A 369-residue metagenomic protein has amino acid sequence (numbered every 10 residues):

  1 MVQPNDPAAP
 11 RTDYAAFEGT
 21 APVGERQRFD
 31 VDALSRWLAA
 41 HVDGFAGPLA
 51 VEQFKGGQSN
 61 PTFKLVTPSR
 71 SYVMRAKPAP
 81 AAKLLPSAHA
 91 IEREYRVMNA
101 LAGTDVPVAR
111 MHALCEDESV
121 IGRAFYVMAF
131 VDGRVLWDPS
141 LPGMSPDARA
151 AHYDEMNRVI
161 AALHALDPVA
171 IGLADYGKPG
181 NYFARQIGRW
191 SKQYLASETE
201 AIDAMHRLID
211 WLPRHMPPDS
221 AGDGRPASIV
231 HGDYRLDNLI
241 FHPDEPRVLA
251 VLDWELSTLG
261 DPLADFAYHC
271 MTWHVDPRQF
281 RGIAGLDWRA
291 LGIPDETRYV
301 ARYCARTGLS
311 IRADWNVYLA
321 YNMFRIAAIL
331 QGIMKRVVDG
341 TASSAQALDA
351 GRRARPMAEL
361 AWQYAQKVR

Functional and structural regions predicted by a protein language model:
D6-F45: Juxta-kinase regulatory segment immediately upstream of eukaryotic protein kinase catalytic domains
P48-W211, H215-I229, H242-E245: ATP-binding pocket architecture of kinase catalytic cores
G177-K178, S310-N322: All-alpha amphipathic helical-bundle segments outside canonical DNA-binding/catalytic cores that form hydrophobic
I229-H231, L236: Catalytic-loop of the protein kinase fold
I240-Y268: Catalytic activation segment of kinase domains across protein kinase-like and atypical kinase folds
A264-T307, N322-D339: Active-site activation/catalytic loop segments of kinase-like enzymes and analogous catalytic loops in related
I311-A313, A328-R369: Helical subdomain adjoining the active site within ATP-dependent kinase catalytic cores
